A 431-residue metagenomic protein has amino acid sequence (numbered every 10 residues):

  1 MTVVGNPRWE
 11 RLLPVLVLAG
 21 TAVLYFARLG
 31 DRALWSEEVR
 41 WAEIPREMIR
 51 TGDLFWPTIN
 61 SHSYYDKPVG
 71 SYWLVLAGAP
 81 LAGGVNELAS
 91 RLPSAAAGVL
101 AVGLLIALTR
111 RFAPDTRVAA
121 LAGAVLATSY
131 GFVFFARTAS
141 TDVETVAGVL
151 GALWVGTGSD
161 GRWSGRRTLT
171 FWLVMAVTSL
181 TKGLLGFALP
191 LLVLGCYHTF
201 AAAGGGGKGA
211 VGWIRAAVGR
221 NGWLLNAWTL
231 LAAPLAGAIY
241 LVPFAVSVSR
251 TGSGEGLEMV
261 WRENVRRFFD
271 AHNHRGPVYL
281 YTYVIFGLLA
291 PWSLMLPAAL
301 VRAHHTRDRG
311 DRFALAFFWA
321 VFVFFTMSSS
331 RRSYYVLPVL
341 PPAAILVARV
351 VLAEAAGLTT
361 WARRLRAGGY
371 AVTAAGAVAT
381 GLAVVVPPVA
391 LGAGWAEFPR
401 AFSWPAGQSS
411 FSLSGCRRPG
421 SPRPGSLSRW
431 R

Functional and structural regions predicted by a protein language model:
T2-R8, R110-R111, A152-T168, T178 (+2 more regions): Membrane-interface transmembrane helices that cradle and orient dolichyl/undecaprenyl
E10-E38, P234-S247: Transmembrane signal-anchor helices characteristic of membrane glycosylation enzymes that use polyprenol
L24-F26, R40-D66, G70, A77: Extracytosolic helix-loop segments that constitute the early lumenal/periplasmic catalytic or substrate-binding loops
I44-R46, L173, V177, T181 (+3 more regions): Transmembrane-lumen/periplasm boundary regions of multi-pass, lipid-linked membrane glycan transferases
E87-S90, S94, F134-E144: Short acidic/glycine- and proline-prone juxtamembrane loop motifs at membrane-interface regions of multi-pass membrane
L92-A113: Transmembrane-helix motifs of polytopic, lipid-linked glycan transferases
L100, L104, E144-G161, L194 (+1 more regions): Specific aromatic-rich, kink-prone transmembrane helix
R117-G123, G158-A176, A316-F318: Short hydrophobic alpha-helices at membrane interfaces in multi-pass membrane enzymes
